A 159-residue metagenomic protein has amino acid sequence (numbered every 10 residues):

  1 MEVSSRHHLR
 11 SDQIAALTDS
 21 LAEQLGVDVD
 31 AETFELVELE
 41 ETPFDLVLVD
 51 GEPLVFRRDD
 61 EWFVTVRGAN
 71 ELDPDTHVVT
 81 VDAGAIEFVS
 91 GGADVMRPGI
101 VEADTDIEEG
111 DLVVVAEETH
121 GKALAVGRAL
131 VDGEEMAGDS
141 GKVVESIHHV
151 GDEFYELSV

Functional and structural regions predicted by a protein language model:
M1-F56: N-terminal intrinsically disordered, low-complexity, charge/repeat-rich segments that act as generic
D12-E32, E71-I107, F154: Active-site-adjacent loop/helix segments that line or gate small-molecule/cofactor pockets in enzymes
L48-V49, E102, E118: A general beta-strand register signal
P53-E71: Active-site loop ensemble at the mouth of alpha/beta enzyme cores that anchors a bound cofactor
H120-G127: Short, Lys/Arg- and Gly-enriched loop/turn segments at beta-strand edges
A129-V159: Glycine- and charge-enriched low-complexity intrinsically disordered segments
